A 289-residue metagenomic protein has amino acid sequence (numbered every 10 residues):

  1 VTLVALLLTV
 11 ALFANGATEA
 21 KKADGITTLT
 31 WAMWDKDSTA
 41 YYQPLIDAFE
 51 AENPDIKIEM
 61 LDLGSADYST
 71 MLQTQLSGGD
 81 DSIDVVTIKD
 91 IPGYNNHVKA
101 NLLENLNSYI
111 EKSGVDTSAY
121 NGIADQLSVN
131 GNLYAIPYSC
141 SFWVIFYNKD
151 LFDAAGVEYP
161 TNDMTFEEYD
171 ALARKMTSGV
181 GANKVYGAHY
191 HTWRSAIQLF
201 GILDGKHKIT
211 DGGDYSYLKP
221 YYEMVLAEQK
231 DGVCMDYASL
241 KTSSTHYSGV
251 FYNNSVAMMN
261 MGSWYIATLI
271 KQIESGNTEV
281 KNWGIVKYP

Functional and structural regions predicted by a protein language model:
V1-L29, A51: Short, low-complexity disordered leader/linker segments with a strong preference for bacterial N-terminal type II
D24-K36, I56-L61, D84-V85, Y134 (+1 more regions): Short, well-ordered beta-strand elements
K36-K57: Short, polar/charged alpha-helical segment
A51, K57, A155, D231 (+1 more regions): Extracytoplasmic/periplasmic substrate-recognition and gating elements
D62-M71, K89-P92, M164-D170, A238-Y252: Short helix-initiation/N-cap motifs at beta->coil->alpha
K89-F142, G284-K287: Hinge/lid segment of periplasmic solute-binding proteins
N105-A119, T161-N162, G179-G181, G201-Y221 (+2 more regions): Short, solvent-exposed loop/beta-turn-alpha elements that line the ligand-binding surface or hinge of extracytoplasmic
A173-R174, T210-K241, Y288: Glycine-centered hinge/linker elements that transmit conformational signals in sensory and ligand-binding systems
